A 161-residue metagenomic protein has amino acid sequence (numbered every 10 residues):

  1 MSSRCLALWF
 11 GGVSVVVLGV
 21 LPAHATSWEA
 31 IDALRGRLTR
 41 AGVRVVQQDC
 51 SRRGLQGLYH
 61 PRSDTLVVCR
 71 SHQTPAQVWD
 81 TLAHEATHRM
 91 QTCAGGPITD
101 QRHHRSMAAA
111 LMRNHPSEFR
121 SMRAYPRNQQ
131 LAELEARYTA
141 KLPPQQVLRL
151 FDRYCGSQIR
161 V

Functional and structural regions predicted by a protein language model:
M1-F10: Bacterial N-terminal signal peptides that target proteins for export
W9-G19: Bacterial N-terminal signal peptides
A25-L55, T99-V161: Metalloprotease/metallohydrolase-associated module, dominated by Zn2+-dependent proteases
P61-V68, F119-R120: Acidic/histidine-rich, surface-exposed loop or edge segments in extracytoplasmic proteins
T65-L82: Short pre-active-site segment immediately N-terminal to the catalytic Zn-binding motif
L82-A86, L131: Alpha-helical architecture
A86-H103: Catalytic Zn2+-binding segment of zinc metalloproteases
